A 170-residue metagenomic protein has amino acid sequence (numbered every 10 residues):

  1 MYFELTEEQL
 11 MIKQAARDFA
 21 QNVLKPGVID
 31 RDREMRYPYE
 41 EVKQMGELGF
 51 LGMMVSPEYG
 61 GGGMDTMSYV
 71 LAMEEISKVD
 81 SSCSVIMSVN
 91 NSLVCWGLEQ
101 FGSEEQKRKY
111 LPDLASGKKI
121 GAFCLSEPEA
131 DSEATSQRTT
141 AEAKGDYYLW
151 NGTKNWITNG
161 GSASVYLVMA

Functional and structural regions predicted by a protein language model:
M1-S88, R108-K109, D113-S116, I120: Amphipathic, small/basic residue-rich leader segments at the start of a protein or domain
G49, S103, G152: Conserved G/P- and acidic residue-centered "switch" motifs that form tight phosphate/ATP-binding loops in soluble
M64, E133-T135, N159-S164: Short glycine/proline-enriched turns and hinge-like loops at secondary-structure junctions
V85-E105, D131-A134: N-terminal glycine-rich flavin-associated loop
G117-L125, M169: A short, Trp-centered hydrophobic/proline-enriched beta-strand micro-motif
S126-A130, N155-W156: Short, solvent-exposed loop/turn elements at beta->coil junctions and helix N-caps that rim active or binding pockets
T139-E142: A structural signal for short hydrophobic beta-strand segments in well-ordered beta-sheet cores
Y147, N151-A170: A short core secondary-structure module
